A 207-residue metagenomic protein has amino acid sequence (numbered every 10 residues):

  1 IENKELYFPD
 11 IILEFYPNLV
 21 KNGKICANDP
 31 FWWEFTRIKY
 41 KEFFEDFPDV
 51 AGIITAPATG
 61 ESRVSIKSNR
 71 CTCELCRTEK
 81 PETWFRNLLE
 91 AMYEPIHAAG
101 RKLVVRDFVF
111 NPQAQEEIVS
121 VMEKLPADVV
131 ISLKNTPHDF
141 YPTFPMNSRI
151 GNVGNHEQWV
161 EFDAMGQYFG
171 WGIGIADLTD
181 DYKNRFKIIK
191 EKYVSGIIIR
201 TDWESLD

Functional and structural regions predicted by a protein language model:
I1-T143, F169-I173, R200-D207: Aromatic-lined carbohydrate-binding surfaces of glycoside hydrolases
Q115-I118, P145-N147, Y182-R185: Glycine-rich, charged/polar anion/phosphate-binding loops that engage phosphate groups from diverse ligands
T136-P137, F144-G154: Active-site loop ensemble at the mouth of alpha/beta enzyme cores that anchors a bound cofactor
R149-D207: Structured mid-domain segments that build the active-site/substrate or prosthetic-cofactor binding neighborhood
